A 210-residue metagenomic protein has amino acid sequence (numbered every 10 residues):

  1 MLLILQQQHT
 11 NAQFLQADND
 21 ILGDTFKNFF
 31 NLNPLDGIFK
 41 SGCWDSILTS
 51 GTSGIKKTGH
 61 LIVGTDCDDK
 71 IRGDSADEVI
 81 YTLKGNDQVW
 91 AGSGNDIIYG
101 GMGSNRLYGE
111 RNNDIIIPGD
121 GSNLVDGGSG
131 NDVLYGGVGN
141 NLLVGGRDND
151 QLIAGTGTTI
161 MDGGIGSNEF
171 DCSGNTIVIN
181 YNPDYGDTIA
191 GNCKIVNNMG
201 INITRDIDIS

Functional and structural regions predicted by a protein language model:
M1-A12: Sec-dependent, cleavable N-terminal signal peptides
Q6, D36-G37, K56, G155 (+3 more regions): Processing junctions and N-termini across compartments
Q13-I21: Cleaved targeting-peptide boundary
D20-D24, N28-S93, T204-I209: N-terminal segments that cap or nucleate solenoid repeat domains
S41, I55, G64, G73 (+13 more regions): Glycine-centered beta-turn/loop sites at beta-strand termini
T158-I207: Leucine-rich solenoid repeat scaffolds
